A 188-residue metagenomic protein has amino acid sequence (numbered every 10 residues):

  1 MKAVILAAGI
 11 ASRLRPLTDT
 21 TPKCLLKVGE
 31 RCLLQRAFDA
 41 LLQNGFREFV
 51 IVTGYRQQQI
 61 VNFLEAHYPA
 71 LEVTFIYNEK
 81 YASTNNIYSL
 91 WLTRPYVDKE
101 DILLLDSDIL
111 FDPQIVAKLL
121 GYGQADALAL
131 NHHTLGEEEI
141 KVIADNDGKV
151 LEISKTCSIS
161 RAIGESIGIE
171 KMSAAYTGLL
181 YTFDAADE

Functional and structural regions predicted by a protein language model:
M1-D19: N-terminal nucleotide-binding beta1-loop-alpha1 segment
K2-I5, R31-D101: Conserved N-terminal catalytic core of the sugar/cofactor nucleotidyltransferase
T20-Q35: Short catalytic helix/loop segments, enriched in acidic residues and glycine and frequently bearing histidine
C24, E72-T74, K149: Conserved beta-strand segments of alpha/beta enzyme cores
E65-A144: Conserved beta-loop-beta/alpha segment of the NTase-like Rossmann-fold superfamily that binds/positions NTPs
D147-A162: Short, flexible, basic/aromatic active-site loop/helix in glycosyltransferases
I169-L179: Conserved nucleotide-sugar donor-binding and metal-coordinating catalytic region shared by glycosyltransferases
Y181-E188: Conserved small/polar residues in nucleotide/adenosyl-binding loops
